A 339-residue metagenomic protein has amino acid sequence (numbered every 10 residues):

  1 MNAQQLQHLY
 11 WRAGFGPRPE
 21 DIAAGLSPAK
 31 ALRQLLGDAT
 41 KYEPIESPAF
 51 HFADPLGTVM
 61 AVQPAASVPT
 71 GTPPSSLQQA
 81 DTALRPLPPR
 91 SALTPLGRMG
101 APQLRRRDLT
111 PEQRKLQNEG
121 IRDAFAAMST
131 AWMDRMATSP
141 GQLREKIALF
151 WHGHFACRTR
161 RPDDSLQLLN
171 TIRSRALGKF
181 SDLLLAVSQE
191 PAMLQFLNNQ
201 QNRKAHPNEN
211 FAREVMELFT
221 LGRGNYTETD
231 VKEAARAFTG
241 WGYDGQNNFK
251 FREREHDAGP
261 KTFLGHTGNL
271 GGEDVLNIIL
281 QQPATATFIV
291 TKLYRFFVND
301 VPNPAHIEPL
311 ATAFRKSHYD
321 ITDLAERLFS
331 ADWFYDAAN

Functional and structural regions predicted by a protein language model:
N2-Q7, R12, G16-D21, P28-K30: Terminal end segments
H8-A13, R33-Q34, F329-N339: Substrate/cofactor-recognition hotspot
H8-P17, R135, G153, E217-L221 (+2 more regions): Short, hydrophobic/amphipathic alpha-helical patches that form generic packing surfaces within helical domains
R12-G16, Q34-Y42, S139, C157 (+5 more regions): A structural signal for alpha-helix termini and helix-coil/disorder junctions
P19-L166, N170-R175: N-terminal accessory alpha/beta regions
L93-R114, I121, F125-W132, S165-N339: Active-site substrate-binding loop specific to GH73 endo-beta-N-acetylglucosaminidase modules in bacterial autolysins
